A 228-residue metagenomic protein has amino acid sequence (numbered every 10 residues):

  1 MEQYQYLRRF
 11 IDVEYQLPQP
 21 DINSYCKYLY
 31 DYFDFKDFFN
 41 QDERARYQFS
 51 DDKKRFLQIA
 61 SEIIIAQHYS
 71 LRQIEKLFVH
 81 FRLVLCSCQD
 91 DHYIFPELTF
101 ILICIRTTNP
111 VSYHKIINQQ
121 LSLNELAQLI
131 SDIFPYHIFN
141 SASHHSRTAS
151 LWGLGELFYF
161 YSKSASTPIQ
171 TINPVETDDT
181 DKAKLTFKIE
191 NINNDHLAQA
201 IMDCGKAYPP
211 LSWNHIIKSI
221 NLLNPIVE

Functional and structural regions predicted by a protein language model:
E2-P18: A short helix-turn-beta junction within AAA+ P-loop NTPase domains corresponding to the substrate/partner-engaging
I22-Y30, F35-E228: The feature marks long, low-complexity, polar/acidic/proline-rich intrinsically disordered regions embedded in large
